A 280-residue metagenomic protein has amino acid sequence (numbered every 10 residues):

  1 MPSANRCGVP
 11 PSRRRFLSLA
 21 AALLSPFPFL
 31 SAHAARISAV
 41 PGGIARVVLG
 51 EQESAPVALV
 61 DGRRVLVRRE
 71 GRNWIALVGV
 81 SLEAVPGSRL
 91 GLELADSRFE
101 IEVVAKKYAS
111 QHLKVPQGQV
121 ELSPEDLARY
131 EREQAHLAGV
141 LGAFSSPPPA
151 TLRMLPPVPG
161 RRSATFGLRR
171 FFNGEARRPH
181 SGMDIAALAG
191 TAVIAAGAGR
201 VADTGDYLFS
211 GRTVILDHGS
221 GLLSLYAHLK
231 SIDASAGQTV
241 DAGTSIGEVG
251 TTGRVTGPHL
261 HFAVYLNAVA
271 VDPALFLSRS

Functional and structural regions predicted by a protein language model:
M1-S12, L19-P28: N-terminal secretory signal peptides
S31-F99: Cationic-aromatic interfacial patches
G62, L90, R162, G199 (+1 more regions): Terminal peptide-recognition signature
E100-S210: Surface-exposed, glycine-biased beta-strand/turn segments
H180, H228, H259-A263: Histidine-centered divalent metal-coordination motifs
A192-A202, S231-V249: Short, well-structured beta-strand-loop connectors
A196-K230, P258: Zn2+-dependent peptidoglycan hydrolase active-site motif and core
T213-H218, L222, Q238-S280: Conserved, short, structured surface segments that act as functional micro-motifs
